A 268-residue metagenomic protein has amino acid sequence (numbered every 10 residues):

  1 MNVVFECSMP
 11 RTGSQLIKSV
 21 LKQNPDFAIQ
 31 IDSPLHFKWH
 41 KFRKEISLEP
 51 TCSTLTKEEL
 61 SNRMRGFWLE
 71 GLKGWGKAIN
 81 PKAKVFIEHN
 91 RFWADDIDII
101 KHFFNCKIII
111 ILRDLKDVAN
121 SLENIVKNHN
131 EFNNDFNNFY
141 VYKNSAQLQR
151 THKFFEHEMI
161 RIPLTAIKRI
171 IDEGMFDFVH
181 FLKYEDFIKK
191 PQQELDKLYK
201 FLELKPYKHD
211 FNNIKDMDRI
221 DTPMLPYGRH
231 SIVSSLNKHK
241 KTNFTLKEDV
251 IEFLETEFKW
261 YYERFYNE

Functional and structural regions predicted by a protein language model:
M1-G74: PAPS-dependent sulfotransferase catalytic core
C7-S8, I87-R91, L112-R113, Y184: Short His-Asn-centered micro-motif
T12-K18, H36-W39, A94-I97, K116-S121 (+1 more regions): Short catalytic/ligand-binding loop motif for oxyanion handling, primarily in non-cytosolic enzymes, centered on
G13-F27, I100-F103, F181-P206: PAPS/PAP-binding and catalytic site of the sulfotransferase fold
R43, E131-K153, F211-W260: PAPS-dependent sulfotransferase catalytic core
W68-D98: Glycine-rich phosphate-binding loop used to anchor ATP phosphates in small-molecule kinases, encompassing both
W68-W75, N120-F201, F258: PAPS-dependent sulfotransferase catalytic domain
H89, I100-N124: Conserved phosphate-donor/acceptor-positioning beta-strand/loop module used by diverse small-molecule
